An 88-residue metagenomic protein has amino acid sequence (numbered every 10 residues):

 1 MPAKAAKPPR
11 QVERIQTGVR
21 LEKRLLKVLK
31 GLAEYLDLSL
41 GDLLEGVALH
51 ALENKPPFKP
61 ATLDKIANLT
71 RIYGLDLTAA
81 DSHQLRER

Functional and structural regions predicted by a protein language model:
M1-K23, K30-A33, T70-A80, Q84-R88: Short Lys/Arg-rich basic patches
R20-L26, G41-L44: Extended hydrophobic secondary-structure segments
L36-L63, L75: Short, basic amphipathic alpha-helical segments that act as recognition/interaction helices in nucleic-acid-binding
